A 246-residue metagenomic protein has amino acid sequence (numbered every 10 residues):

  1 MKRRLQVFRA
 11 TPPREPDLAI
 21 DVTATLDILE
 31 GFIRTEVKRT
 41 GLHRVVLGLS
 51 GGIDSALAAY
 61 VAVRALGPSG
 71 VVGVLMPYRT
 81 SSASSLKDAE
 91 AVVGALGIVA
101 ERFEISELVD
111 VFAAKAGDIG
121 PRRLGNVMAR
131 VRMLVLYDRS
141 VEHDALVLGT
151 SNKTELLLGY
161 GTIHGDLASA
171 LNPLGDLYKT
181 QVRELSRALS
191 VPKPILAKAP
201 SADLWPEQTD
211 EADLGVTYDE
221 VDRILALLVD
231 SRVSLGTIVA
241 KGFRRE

Functional and structural regions predicted by a protein language model:
K2-G159, I238: ATP-dependent adenylation/nucleotidyltransferase module used to activate substrates
A24-F32, L177-A188, D230: A non-catalytic, amphipathic alpha-helix used as a structural packing/dimerization or gating element in enzyme scaffolds
G94, L124, M128-R132, L146-R223: Catalytic subdomain that performs nucleotidyl-dependent activation
S106, T180-R183, G236: Residues in well-ordered alpha-helical elements
V221-R232: Short, amphipathic alpha-helical "recognition" segments used to contact nucleic acids or chromatin
S234-E246: Intrinsic disorder and flexible/low-complexity segments
